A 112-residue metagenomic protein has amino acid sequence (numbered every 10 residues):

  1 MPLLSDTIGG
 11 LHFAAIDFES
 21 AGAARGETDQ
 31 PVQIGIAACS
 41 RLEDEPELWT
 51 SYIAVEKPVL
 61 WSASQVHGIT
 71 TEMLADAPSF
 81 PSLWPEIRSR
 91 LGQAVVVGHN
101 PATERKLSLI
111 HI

Functional and structural regions predicted by a protein language model:
M1-L109: Conserved non-catalytic scaffold segment of RNase H-like nuclease domains
